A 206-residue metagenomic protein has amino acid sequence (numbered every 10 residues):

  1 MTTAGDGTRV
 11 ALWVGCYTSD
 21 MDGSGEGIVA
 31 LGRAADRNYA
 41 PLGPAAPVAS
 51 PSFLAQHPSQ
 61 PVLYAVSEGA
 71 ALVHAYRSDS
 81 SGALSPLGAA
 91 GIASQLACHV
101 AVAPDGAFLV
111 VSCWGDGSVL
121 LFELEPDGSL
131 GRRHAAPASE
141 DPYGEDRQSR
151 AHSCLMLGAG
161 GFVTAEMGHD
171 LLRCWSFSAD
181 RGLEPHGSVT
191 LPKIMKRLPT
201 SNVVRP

Functional and structural regions predicted by a protein language model:
G5-T8, Q56-Q60, P104-G106, L157-A159 (+1 more regions): Residue-level detector of Asp-centered blade-edge/turn motifs that repeat once per structural unit in beta-propeller
V14-Y17, M21-D22, A65-G69, V111-G115 (+2 more regions): Conserved beta-strand positions in repeat-built beta-propeller and related beta-rich domains
Y17-T18, I28-A34, E68, H74-D79 (+3 more regions): A structural feature that tracks compact, well-ordered secondary-structure segments with a strong bias toward
A35-G43, S80-G88, D127-H134, D180-G187: Beta-strand initiation motifs
P41-G106: Blade-loop segments of beta-propeller domains
F53, H99, S153, R197-T200: Conserved beta-strand position repeated once per blade in WD40 beta-propeller domains
L84-L155: Asp-box/WD-like beta-propeller blade repeats and closely related beta-sheet repeat scaffolds
